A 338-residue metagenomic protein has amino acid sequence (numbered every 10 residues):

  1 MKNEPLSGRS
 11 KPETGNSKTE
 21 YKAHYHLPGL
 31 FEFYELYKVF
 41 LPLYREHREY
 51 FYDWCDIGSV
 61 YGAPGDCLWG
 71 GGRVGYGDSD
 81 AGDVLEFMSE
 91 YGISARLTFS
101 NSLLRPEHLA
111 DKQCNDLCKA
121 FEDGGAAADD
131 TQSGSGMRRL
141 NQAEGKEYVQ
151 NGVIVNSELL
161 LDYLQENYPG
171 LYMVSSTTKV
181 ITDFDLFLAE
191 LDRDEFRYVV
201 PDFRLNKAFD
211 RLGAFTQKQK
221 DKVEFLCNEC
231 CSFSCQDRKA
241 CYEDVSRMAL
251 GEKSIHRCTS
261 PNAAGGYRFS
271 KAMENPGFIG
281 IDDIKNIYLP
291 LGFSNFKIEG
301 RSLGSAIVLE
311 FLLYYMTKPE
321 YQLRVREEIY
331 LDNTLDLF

Functional and structural regions predicted by a protein language model:
N3, K18-A126, E144-L186, E190 (+1 more regions): Active-site pocket-lining/capping segments in soluble small-molecule metabolic enzymes
E4-G15, A128-A143: Intrinsic disorder/low-complexity segments
